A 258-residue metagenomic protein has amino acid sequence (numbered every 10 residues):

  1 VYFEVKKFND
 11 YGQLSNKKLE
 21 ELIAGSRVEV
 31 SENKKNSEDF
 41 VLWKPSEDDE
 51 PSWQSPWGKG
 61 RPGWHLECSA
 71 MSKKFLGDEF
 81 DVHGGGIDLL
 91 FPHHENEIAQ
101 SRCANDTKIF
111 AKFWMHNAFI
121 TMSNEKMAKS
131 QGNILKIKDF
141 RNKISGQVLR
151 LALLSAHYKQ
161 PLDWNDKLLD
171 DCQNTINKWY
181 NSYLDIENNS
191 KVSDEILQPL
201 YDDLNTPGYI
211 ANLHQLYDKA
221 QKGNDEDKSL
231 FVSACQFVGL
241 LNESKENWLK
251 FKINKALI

Functional and structural regions predicted by a protein language model:
V1-N174, Y180-N188: Alpha-helical recognition segments enriched in aromatics with Gly/Pro capping that present substrate-recognition
K126-I258: Structural preference for alpha-helix termini/caps and helix-kink/transition segments
